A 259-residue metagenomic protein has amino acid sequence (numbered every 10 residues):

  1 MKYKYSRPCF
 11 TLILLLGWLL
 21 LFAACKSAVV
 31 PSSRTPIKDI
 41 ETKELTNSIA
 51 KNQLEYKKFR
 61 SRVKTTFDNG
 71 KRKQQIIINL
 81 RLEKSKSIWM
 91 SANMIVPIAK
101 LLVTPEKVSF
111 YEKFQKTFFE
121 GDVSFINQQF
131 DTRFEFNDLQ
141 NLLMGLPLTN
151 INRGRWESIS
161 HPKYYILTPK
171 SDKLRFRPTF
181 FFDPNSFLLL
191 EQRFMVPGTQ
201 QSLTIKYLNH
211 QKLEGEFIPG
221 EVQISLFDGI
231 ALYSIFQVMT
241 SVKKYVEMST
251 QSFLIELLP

Functional and structural regions predicted by a protein language model:
K2-L14: Bacterial N-terminal signal peptides that target proteins for export
L21-A24: C-terminal motif of bacterial Sec signal peptides marking the signal peptidase cleavage site
K26-V29: Bacterial signal peptide processing site
P31, W156-P259: Gly/Pro-enriched, hydrophobic low-complexity segments that function as extracytoplasmic propeptides/linkers
K43-N69: A short, Trp-centered hydrophobic/proline-enriched beta-strand micro-motif
T65-N69, V96, L226: Transmembrane beta-strands of outer-membrane beta-barrel pores
S87-N137: An acidic-aromatic
Q129-S158: C-terminal low-complexity, charged extensions that often adopt amphipathic alpha-helices
